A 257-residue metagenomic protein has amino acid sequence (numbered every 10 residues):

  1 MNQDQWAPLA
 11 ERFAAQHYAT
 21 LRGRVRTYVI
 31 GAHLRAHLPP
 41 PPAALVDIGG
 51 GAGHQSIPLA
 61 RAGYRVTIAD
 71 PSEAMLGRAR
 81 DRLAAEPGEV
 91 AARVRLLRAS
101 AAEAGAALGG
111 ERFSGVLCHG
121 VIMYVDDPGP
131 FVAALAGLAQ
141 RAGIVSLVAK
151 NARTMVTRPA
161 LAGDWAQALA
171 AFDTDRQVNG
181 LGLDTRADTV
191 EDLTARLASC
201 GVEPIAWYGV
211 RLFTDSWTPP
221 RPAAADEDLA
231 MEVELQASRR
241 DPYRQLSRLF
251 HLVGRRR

Functional and structural regions predicted by a protein language model:
M1-P41, H54, P58, M75-R78 (+2 more regions): Conserved class I S-adenosyl-L-methionine
V46, G53-A104: Class I SAM-dependent methyltransferase SAM/SAH-binding core
L117: A conserved beta-strand element that flanks and buttresses the S-adenosyl-L-methionine
G120-V121: Short catalytic micro-motifs in class I SAM-dependent methyltransferases
G129-I144: A short glycine-rich, Lys/Arg-flanked "PGG" loop and its adjoining helix->strand segment in the class I
I144-D173: Conserved class I S-adenosyl-L-methionine
L183-G201, W207: Short alpha-helix
A206-R257: Conserved Class I S-adenosyl-L-methionine
